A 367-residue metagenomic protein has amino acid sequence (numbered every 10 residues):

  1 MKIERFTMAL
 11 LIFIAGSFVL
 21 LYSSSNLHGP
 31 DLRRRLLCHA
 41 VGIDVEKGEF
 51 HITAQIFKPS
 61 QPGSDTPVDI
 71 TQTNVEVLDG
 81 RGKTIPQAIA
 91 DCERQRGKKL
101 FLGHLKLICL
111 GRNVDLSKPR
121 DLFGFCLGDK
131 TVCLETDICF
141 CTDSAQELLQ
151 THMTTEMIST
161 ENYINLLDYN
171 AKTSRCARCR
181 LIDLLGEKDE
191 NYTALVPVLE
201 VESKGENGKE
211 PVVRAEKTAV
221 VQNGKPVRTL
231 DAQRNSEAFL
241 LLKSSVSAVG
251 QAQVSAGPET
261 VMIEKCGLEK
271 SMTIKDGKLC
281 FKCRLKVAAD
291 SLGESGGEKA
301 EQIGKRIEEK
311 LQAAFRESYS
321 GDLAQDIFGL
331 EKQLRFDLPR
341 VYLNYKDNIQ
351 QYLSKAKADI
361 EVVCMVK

Functional and structural regions predicted by a protein language model:
K2-K367: Membrane-proximal alpha-helical signals and transmembrane carboxylates
